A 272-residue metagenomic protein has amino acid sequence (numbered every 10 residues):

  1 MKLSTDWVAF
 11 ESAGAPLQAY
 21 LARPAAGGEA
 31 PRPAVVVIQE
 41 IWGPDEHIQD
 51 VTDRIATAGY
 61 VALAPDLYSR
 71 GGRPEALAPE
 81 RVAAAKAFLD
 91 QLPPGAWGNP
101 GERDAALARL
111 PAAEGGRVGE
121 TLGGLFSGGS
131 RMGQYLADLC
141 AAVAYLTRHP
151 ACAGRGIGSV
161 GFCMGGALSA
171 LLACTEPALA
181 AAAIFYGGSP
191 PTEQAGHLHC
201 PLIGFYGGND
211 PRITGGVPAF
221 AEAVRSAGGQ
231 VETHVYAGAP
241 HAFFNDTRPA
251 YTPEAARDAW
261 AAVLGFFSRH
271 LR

Functional and structural regions predicted by a protein language model:
M1-R272: N-terminal cap/leader regions of alpha/beta-hydrolase-fold enzymes, predominantly small-molecule hydrolases
